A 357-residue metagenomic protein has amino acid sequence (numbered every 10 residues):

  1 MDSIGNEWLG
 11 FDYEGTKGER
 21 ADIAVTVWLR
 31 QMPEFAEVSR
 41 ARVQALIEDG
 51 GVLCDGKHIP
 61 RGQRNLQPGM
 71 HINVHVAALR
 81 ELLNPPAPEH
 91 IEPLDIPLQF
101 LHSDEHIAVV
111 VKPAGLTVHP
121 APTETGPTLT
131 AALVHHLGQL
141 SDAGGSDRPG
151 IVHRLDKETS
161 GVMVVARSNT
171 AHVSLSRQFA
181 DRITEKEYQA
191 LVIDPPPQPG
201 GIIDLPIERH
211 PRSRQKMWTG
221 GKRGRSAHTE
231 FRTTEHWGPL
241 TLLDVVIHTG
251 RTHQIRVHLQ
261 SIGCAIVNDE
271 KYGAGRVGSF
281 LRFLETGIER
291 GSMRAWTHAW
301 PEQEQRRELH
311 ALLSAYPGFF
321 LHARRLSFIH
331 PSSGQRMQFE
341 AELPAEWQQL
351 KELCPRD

Functional and structural regions predicted by a protein language model:
M1-K216, H228, H236, E342-R356: RNA pseudouridine synthases
M1-L46, K222-R225, G238, H248 (+1 more regions): Pseudouridine synthases involved in rRNA/tRNA modification
Q67-H71, R251, Q335: Structural motif
A114, H248-T249: Active-site acidic-Proline motif in GNAT/NAT acetyltransferases
P206, I255-L259: PAPS/PAP-binding and catalytic site of the sulfotransferase fold
F231: Long C-terminal interaction/binding lobes of large macromolecular proteins
L242-V246: Short, well-ordered beta-strand elements within core beta-sheets of diverse protein domains
